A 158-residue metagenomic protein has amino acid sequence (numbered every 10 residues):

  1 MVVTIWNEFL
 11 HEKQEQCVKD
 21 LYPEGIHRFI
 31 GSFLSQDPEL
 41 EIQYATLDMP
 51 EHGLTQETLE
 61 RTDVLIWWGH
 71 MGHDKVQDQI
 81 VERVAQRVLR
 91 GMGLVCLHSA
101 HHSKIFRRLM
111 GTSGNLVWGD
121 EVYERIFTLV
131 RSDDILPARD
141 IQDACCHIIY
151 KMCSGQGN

Functional and structural regions predicted by a protein language model:
M1-R61: Aromatic-Pro/Gly-enriched surface loop or interdomain linker that acts as a lid/target-recognition segment
E15, L54, V76-D78, I105-R107: Short glycine-/acidic-enriched loop or helix-start segments at secondary-structure transitions that form or flank
G25-I26, I30, T58, D63 (+4 more regions): Solvent-exposed, flexible loop/coil residues
H27, G31, V81-A85, R107: Short amphipathic alpha-helical segments and helix-helix/interface helices
S32-L40, K75-V76, L94-H101, R125-V130: Short C-terminal domain-edge/linker segments immediately following a structured domain
L40, L65, L94, N115-L116: A general structural signal for well-ordered secondary-structure junctions
L59-K104: Short alpha-beta junction capping motif
L97, H101-N158: An acidic, glycine-rich "communication" segment
